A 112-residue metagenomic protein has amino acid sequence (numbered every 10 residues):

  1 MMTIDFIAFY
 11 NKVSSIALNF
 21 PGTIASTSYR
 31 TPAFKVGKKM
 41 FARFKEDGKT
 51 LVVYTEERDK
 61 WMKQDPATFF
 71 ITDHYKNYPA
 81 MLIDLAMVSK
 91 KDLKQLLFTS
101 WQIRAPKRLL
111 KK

Functional and structural regions predicted by a protein language model:
M1-K112: Charge-dense, helix-prone N-terminal extensions
